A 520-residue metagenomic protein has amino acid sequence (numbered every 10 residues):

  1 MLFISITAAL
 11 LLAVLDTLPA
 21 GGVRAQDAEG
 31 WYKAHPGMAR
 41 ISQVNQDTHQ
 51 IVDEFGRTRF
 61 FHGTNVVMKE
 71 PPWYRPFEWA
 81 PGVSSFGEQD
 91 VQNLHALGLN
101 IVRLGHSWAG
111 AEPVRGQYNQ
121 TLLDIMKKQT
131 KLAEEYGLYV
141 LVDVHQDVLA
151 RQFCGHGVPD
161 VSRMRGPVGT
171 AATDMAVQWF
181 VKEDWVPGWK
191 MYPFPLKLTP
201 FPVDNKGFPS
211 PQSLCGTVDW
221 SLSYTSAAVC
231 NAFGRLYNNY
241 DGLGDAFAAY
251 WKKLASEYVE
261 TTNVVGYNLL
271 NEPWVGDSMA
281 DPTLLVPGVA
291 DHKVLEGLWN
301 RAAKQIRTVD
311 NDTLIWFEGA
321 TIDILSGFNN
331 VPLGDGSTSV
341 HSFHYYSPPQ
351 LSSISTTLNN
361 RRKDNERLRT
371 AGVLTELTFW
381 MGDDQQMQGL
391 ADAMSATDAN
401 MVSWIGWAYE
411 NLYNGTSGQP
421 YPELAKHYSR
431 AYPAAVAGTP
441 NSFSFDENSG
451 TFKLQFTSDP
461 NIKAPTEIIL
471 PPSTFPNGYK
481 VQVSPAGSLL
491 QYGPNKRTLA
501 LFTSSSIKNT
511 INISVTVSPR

Functional and structural regions predicted by a protein language model:
M1-R24: Fungal secretory targeting signals
T17, G22, A28, T510-I513: Short linear motifs in intrinsically disordered/low-complexity regions
A20, D27, G37, D160 (+7 more regions): Generic low-complexity segments that are intrinsically disordered, proline-rich and/or Lys/Arg-biased
A25-R57: N-terminal module-boundary/linker segments of secreted carbohydrate-active enzymes
G37, F55-T58, D90, N238-S256 (+2 more regions): Substrate-binding clefts and catalytic carboxylate motifs of secreted carbohydrate-active enzymes
D47-F61, V66-L314, G319-G327: Active-site mouth of glycoside hydrolases
T516-S518: Beta-strand-rich extracellular modules
